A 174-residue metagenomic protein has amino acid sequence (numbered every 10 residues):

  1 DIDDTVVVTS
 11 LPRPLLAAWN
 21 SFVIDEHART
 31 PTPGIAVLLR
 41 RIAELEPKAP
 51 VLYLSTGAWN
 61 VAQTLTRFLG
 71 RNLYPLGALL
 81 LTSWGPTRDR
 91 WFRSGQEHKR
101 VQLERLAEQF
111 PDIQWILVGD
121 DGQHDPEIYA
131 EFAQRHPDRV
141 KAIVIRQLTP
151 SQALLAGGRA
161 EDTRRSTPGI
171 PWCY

Functional and structural regions predicted by a protein language model:
D1-Q96: Alpha-helical substrate-recognition element adjacent to the catalytic core
G57-Y174: C-terminal cap/substrate-recognition subdomain and adjoining C-terminal extension of metal-dependent phosphatase-like
